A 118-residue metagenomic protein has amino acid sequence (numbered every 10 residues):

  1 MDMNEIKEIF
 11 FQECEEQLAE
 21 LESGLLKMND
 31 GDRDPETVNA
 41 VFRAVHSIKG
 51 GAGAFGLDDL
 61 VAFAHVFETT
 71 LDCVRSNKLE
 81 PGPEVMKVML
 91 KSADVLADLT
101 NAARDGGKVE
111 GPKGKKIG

Functional and structural regions predicted by a protein language model:
M1-G118: N-terminal assembly/transducer modules of large multi-domain enzymes, emphasizing dimerization/partner-binding
